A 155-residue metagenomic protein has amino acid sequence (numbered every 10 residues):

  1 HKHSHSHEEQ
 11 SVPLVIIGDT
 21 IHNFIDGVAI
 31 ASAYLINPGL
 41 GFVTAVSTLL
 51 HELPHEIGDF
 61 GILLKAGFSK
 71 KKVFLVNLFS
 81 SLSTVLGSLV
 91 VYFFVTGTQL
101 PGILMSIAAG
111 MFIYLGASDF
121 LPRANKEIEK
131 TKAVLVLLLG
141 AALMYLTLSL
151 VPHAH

Functional and structural regions predicted by a protein language model:
H1-H155: Membrane metalloprotein/metal-transporter helix-bundle signature
